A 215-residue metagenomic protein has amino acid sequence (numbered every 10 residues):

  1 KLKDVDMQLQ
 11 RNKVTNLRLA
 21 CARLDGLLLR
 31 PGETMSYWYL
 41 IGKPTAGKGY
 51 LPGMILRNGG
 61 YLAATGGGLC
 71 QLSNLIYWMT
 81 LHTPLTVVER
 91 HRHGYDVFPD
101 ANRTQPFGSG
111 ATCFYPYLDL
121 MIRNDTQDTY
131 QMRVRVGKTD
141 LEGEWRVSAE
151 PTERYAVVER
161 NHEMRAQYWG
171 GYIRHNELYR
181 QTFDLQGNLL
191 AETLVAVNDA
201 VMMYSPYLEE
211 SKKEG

Functional and structural regions predicted by a protein language model:
K1-G215: Well-ordered beta-sheet/strand-loop patches within structured domains
